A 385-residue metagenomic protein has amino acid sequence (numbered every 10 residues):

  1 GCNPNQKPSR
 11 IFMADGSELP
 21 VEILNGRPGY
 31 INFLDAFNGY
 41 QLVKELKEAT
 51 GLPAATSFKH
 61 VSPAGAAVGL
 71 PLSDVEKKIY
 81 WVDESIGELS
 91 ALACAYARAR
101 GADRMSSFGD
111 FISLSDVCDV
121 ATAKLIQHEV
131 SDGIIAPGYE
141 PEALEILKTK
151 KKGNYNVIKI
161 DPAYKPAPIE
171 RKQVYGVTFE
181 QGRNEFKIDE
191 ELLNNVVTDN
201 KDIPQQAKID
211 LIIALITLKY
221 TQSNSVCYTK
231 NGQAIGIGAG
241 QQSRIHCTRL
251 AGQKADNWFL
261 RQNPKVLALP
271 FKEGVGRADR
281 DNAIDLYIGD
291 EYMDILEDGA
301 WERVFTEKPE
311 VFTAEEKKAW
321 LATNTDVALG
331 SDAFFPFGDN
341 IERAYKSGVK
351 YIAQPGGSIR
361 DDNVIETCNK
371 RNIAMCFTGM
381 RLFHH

Functional and structural regions predicted by a protein language model:
G1-Y351, I359-H385: ATP-dependent carboxylate/acyl-activation modules
P355: Short, amphipathic alpha-helical "recognition" segments used to contact nucleic acids or chromatin
